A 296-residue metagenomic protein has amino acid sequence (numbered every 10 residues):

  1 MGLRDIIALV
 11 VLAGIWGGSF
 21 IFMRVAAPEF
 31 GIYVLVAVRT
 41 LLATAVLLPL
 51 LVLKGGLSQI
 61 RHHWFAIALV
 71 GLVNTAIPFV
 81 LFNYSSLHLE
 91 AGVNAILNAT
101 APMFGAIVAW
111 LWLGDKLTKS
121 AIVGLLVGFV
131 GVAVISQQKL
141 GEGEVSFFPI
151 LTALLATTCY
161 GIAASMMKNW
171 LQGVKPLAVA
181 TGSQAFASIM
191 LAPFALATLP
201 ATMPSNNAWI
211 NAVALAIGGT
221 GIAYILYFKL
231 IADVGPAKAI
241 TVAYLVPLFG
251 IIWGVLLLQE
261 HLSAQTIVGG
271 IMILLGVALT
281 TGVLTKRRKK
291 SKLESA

Functional and structural regions predicted by a protein language model:
M1-I6, E29-Y33, A37, Q59-F65 (+3 more regions): Juxtamembrane helix-entry segments on the extracytoplasmic side of multipass membrane proteins
G14-T44, Y84, E90, I162-F186 (+1 more regions): Juxtamembrane helix-loop-helix junctions in multi-pass membrane proteins
I15, S19-F20, L48-N94, N98 (+2 more regions): Specific transmembrane alpha-helical segments of multi-pass solute transporters/efflux pumps, especially DMT/EamA
G17, I21, L48, G71-A76 (+9 more regions): Hydrophobic/small/kink-forming positions within alpha-helical transmembrane segments of polytopic membrane proteins
A26, L35, R39, S85 (+7 more regions): Hydrophobic/aromatic residues within transmembrane alpha-helices of multi-pass small-molecule transporters
V36-V38, T75, F79, V93-T100 (+2 more regions): Helix-helix packing/entry segments at the starts of transmembrane helices
L47, A68, V108, L117-K139 (+4 more regions): Hydrophobic transmembrane alpha-helices of multi-pass small-molecule transport proteins
L47, G105-I107, L111, E142-T198 (+2 more regions): Transmembrane alpha-helical segments that form core, pore/gating elements of small-molecule transporters/exporters
